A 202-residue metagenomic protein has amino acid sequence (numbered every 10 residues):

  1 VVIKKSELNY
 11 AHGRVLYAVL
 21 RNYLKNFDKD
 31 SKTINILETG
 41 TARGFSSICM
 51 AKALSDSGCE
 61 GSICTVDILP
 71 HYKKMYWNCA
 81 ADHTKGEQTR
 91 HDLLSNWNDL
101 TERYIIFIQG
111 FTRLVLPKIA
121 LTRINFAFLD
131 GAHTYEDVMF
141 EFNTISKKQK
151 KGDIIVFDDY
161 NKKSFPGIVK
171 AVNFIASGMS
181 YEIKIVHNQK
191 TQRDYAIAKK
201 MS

Functional and structural regions predicted by a protein language model:
V2-E7, R14-S202: S-adenosylmethionine/decaboxylated-SAM
